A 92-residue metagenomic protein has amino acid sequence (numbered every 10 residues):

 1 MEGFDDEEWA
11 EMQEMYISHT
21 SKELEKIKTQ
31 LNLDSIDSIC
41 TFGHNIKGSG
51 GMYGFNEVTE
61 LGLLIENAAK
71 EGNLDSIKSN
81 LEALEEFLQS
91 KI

Functional and structural regions predicted by a protein language model:
M1-T41, N45, D75-I92: Long, amphipathic alpha-helical coiled-coil segments characteristic of histidine-phosphotransfer scaffolds
I39, G50-A69, N80: Short, well-ordered alpha-helical segments that carry or flank key catalytic/ligand-binding motifs at enzyme/regulatory
G72: Conserved short acidic donor-positioning loop in nucleotide-sugar-dependent glycosyltransferases
